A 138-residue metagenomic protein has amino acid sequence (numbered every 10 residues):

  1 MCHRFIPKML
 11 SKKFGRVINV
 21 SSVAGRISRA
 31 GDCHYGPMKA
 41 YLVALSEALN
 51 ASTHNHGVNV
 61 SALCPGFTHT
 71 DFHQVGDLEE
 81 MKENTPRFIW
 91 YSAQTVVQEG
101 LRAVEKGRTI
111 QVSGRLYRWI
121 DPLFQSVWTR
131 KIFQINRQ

Functional and structural regions predicted by a protein language model:
C2, M38: Active-site helix of classical SDR
R4-K13: A short helix-coil junction within the Rossmann-fold of NAD(P)-dependent oxidoreductases
M9, I27, A48-V58: Active-site-adjacent segment of SDR/Rossmann-fold oxidoreductases
I18, V60-L63, H73: Hydrophobic structural elements of the Rossmann-like NAD(P)H-binding subdomain that define the short-chain
S22: Residue(s) in the substrate-gating loop at a strand-loop-helix junction that position the organic substrate next
R29-C33: Active-site loop immediately N-terminal to the catalytic Tyr-X3-Lys motif of short-chain dehydrogenase/reductase
A62, E83-W119: C-terminal helical subdomain
P65-V75, E79, E83: Short, flexible catalytic-loop segment of classical short-chain dehydrogenase/reductase
